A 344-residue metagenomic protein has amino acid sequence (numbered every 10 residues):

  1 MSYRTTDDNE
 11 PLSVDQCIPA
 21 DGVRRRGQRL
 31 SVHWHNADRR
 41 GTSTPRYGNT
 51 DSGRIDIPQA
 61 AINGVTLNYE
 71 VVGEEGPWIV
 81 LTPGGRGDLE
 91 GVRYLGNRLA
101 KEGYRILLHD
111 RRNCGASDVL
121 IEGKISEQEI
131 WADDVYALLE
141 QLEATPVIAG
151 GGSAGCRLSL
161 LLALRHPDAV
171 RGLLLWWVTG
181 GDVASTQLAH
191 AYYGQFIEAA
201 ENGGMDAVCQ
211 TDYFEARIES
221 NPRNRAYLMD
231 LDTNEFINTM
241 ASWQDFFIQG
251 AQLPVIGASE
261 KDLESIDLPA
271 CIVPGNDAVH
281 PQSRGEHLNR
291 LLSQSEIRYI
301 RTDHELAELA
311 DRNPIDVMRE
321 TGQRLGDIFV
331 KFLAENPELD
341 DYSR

Functional and structural regions predicted by a protein language model:
G64-D118: Conserved HGGG/HGGXW glycine-rich cap/lid loop of the alpha/beta-hydrolase fold
R111-I148, N313-L325: Active-site loop/oxyanion-hole signature of alpha/beta-hydrolase fold enzymes
G151, G155, S159: Gly/Ala-rich beta-loop-alpha elbow adjacent to hydrolase catalytic centers
L164-R165, R171-A200: Flexible "cap/lid" loop of the alpha/beta hydrolase fold
A226-K261: Hydrophobic, aromatic-rich cap/lid helix
I266, I272-P274: Short beta-strand/loop motif that positions the catalytic acidic residue of the alpha/beta-hydrolase fold
A278-R284: Conserved alpha/beta-hydrolase "acid-adjacent" motif
S295-R344: Catalytic active-site module of serine/aspartate enzymes centered on a nucleophile-bearing elbow/loop
